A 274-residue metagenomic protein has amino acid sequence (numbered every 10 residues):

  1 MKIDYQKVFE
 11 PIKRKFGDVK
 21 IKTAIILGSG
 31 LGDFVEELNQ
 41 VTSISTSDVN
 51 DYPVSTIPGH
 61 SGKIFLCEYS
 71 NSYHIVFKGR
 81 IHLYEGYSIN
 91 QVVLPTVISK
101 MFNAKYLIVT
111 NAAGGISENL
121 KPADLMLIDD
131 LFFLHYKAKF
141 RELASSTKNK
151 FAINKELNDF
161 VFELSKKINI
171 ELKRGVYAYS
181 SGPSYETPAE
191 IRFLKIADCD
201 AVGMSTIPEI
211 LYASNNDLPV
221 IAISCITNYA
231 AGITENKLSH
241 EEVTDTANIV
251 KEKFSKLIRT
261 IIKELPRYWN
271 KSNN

Functional and structural regions predicted by a protein language model:
M1-N149: Metabolite-binding pocket within alpha/beta catalytic cores that recognizes anionic/polar moieties
P11, K15, E156, F160-E171 (+1 more regions): Generic non-transmembrane alpha-helical segments
S99-N103, K195, S214: Non-catalytic positions within long, well-ordered alpha-helices that form the structural scaffold/packing of enzyme
K105-Y106, D200, P219: Short acidic/polar active-site loop segments enriched in Thr and Asp
F140-S180: Metal-dependent peptidase/peptidase-like ectodomains
L164-D200, P266: Active-site/ligand-binding-proximal alpha/beta "capping" segment
M204-E242: Zn-dependent metallopeptidase/amidohydrolase metal-coordination segment
A231-N274: His/Asp/Glu-rich mid-to-C-terminal helical/loop segments that flank catalytic regions of hydrolases
